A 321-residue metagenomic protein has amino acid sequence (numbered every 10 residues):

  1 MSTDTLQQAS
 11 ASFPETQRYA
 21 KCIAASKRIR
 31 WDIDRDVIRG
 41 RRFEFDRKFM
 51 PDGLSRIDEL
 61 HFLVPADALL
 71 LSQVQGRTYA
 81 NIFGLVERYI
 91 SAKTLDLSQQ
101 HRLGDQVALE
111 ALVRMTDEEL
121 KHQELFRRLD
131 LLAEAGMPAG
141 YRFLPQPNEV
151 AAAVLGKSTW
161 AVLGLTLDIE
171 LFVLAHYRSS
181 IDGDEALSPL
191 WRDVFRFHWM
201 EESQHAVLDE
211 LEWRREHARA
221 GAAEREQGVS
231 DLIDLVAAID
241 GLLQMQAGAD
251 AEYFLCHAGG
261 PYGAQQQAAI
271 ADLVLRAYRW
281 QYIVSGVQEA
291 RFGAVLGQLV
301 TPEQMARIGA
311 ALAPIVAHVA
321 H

Functional and structural regions predicted by a protein language model:
M1-E110, L131-P147, A153-W160, A220-A222 (+1 more regions): Terminal targeting/low-complexity segments that flank the catalytic cores of oxidoreductases
F83-S91, M115-D130, L163-Y177, H198-D209: Alpha-helical transition-metal enzyme core signature, strongest for iron centers
D96-Q100, L125, L129-L132, S180 (+1 more regions): Amphipathic, soluble alpha-helical interaction motifs
V107-R114, A186, L190-F197, Q227: A structural signal for alpha-helical segments
E119, E202, E212-R214, M245-D250 (+1 more regions): Low-complexity, flexible helical/coil segments
D130-I181, E185, D193-R196: Active-site cradle of extracellular carbohydrate-active enzymes
L174-A175, D182-G183, L190-A220: Active-site-proximal binding-pocket segments
